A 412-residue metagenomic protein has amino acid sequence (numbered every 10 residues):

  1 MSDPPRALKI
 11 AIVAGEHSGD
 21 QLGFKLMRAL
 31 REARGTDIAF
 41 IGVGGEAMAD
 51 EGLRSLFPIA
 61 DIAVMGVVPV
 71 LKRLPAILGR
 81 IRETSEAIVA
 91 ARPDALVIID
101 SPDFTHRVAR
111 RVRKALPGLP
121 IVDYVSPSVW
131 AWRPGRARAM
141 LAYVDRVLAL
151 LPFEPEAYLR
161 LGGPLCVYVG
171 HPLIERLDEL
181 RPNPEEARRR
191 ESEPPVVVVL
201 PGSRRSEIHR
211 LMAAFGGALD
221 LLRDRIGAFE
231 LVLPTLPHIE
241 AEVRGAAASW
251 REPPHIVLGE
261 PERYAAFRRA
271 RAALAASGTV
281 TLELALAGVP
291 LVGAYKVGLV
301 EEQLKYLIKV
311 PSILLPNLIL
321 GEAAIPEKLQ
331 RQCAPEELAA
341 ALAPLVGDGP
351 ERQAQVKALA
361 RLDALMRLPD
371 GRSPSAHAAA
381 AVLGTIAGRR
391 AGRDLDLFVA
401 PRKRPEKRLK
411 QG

Functional and structural regions predicted by a protein language model:
M1-G412: Nucleotide-activated sugar donor-binding and catalytic core shared by glycosyltransferases and related lipid-linked
